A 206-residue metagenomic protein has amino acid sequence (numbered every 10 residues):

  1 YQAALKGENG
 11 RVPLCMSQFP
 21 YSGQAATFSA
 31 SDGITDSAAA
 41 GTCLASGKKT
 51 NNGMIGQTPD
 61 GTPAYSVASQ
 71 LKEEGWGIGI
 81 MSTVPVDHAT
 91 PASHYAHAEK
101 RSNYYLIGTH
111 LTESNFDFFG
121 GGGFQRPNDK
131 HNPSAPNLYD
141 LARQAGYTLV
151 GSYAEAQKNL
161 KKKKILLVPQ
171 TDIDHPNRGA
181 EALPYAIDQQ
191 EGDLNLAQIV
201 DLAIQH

Functional and structural regions predicted by a protein language model:
Y1-K163, L194: N-terminal catalytic scaffold of extracellular/periplasmic and nuclease hydrolases that process anionic headgroups
A154-H206: Anion-binding catalytic surfaces of enzymes that hydrolyze or transfer phosphate/sulfate esters
